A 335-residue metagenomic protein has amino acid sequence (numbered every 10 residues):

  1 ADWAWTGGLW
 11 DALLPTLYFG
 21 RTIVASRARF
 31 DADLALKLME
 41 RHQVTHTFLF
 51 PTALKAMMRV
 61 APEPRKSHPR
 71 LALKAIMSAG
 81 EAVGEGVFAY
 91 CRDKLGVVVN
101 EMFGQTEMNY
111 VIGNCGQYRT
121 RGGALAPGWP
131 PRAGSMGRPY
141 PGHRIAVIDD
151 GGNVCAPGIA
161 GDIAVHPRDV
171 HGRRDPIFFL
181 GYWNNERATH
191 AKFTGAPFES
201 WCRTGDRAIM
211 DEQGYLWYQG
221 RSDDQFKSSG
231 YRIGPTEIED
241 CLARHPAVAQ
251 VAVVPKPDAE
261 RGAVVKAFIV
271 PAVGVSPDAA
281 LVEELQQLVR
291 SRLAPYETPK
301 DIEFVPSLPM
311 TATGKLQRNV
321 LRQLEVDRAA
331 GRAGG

Functional and structural regions predicted by a protein language model:
D2, D206: Conserved active-site aspartate in kinases
A4-H46, V60: Conserved AMP-binding/adenylation subdomain of ANL enzymes
Y18-R21, V44-L49, M58-P131, R144 (+2 more regions): Gly/Ser/Thr-rich phosphate-binding loop
T47, I145, G151, R174-D175 (+5 more regions): AMP-binding/adenylate-forming catalytic core of the ANL superfamily
N100-E107, M136-P139, V254-P257, E303: Beta-strand->loop->alpha-helix junctions that form or flank phosphate-binding loops in nucleotide-handling enzymes
A126-M136, K192-T194: Short, P/G- and charge-enriched loop/turn segments at secondary-structure junctions
R138-G142, N153-F193, I233: Conserved ATP/PPi-binding loop(s) of AMP-dependent carboxylate-activating enzymes
Q323-G335: Acidic/polar alpha-helix N-cap and adjacent early helical turns within long charge-rich amphipathic helices/linkers
